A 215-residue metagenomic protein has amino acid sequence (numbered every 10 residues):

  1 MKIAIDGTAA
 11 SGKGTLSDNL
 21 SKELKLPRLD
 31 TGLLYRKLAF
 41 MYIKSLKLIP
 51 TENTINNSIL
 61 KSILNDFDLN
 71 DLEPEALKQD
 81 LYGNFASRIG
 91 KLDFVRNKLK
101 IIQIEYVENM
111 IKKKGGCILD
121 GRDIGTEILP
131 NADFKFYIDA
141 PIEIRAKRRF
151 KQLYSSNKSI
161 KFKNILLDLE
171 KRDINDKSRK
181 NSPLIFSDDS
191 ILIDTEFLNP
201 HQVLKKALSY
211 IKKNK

Functional and structural regions predicted by a protein language model:
I3-G7: Hydrophobic anchor at the beta1->P-loop junction of P-loop NTPases
A10-S11: ATP-binding Walker
G14: Walker A/P-loop
N19, E23, P74-L77, N84 (+2 more regions): NTP-dependent small-molecule kinase module
S21-T31, L46-K47: Post-Walker A helix-loop "phosphate-sensing" segment adjacent to the P-loop in P-loop NTPases
L34-G115, E143, K147, K163-K180 (+1 more regions): ATP-dependent small-molecule kinase phosphotransfer cores that center on conserved nucleotide phosphate-binding segments
C117, D133-Y137, S190-L192: Short, well-ordered beta-strand core segments
F136-L166: Gly/Ser/Thr-rich active-site loops/lids in small-molecule metabolic enzymes that frequently grip phosphoryl groups
